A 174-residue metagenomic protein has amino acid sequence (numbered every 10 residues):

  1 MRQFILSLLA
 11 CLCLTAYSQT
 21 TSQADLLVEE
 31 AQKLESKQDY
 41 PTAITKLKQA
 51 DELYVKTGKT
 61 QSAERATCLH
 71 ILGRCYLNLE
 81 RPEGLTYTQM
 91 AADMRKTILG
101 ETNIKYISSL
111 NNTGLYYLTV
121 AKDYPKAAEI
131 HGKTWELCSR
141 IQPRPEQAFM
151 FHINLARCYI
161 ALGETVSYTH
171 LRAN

Functional and structural regions predicted by a protein language model:
M1-Q23: Bacterial Sec-dependent N-terminal signal peptides
T20, T60-S62, G100-N103, R144-P145: Inter-repeat boundary and helix-capping residues of tandem alpha-helical solenoids
D25-S36, A63-N78, I104-T119, E146-A161: Conserved alpha-helical positions within TPR/SEL1-like repeat arrays
Y40, R81-P82, Y124, T165: TPR-repeat structural position
D51-V55, A92-T97, W135-S139: Amphipathic alpha-helical segments of tetratricopeptide repeats
T169-N174: Conserved small/polar residues in nucleotide/adenosyl-binding loops
